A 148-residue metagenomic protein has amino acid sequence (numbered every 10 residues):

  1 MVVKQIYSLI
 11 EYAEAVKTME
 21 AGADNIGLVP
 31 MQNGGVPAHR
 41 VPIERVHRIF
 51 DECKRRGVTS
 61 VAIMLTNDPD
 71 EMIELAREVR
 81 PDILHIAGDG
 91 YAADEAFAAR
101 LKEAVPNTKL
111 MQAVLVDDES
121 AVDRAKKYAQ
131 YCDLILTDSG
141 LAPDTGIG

Functional and structural regions predicted by a protein language model:
M1-I83, D89-G148: Conserved N-terminal beta1-alpha1 strand-loop-helix module at the mouth
